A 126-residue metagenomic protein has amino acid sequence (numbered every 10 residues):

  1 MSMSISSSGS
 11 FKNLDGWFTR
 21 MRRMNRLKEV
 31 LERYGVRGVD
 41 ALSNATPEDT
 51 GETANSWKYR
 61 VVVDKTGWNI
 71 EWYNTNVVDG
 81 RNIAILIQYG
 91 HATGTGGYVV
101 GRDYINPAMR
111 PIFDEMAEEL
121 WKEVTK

Functional and structural regions predicted by a protein language model:
M1-G80, A84-K126: Short, Lys/Arg-rich flexible segments
